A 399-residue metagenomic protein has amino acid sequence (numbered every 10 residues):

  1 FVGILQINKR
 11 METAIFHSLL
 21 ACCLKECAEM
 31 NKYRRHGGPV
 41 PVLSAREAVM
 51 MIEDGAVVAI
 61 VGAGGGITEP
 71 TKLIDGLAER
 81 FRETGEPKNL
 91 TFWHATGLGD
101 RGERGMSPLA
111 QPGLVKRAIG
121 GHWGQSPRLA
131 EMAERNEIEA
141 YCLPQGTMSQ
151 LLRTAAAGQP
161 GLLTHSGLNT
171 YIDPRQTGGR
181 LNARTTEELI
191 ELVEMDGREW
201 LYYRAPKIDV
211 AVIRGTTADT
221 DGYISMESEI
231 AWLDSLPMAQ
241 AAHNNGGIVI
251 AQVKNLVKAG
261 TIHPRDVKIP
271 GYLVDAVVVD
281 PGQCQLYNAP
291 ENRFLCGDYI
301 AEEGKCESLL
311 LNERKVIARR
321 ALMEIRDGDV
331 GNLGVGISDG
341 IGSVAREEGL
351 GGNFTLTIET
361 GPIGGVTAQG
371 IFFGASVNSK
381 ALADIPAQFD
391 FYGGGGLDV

Functional and structural regions predicted by a protein language model:
V2, E12-A14, A21: Acidic, Ala/Val/Gly-enriched low-complexity intrinsically disordered segments
N8-E12, K25-E26: Intrinsically disordered, low-complexity polyampholyte segments enriched for Lys and acidic residues
L19, C23-V399: Conserved alpha/beta enzyme-core scaffold
